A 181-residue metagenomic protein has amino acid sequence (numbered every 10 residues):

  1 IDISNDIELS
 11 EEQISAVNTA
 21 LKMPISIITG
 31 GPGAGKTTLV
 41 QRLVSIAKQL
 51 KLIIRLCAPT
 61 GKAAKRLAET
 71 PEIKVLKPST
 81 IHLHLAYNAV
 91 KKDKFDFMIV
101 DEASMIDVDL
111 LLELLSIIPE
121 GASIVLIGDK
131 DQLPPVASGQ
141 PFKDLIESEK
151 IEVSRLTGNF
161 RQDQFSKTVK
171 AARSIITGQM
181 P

Functional and structural regions predicted by a protein language model:
I1-P181: Conserved ATP-binding/catalytic motifs of P-loop helicase motor domains
